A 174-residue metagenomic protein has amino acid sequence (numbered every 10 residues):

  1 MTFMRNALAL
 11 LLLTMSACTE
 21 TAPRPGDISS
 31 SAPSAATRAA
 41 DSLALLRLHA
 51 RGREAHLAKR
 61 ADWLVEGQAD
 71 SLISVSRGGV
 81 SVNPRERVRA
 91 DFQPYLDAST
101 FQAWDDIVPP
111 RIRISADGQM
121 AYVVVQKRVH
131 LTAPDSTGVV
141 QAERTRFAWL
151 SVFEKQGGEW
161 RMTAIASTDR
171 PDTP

Functional and structural regions predicted by a protein language model:
M1-L8: Bacterial N-terminal signal peptides that target proteins for export
L11-C18: Hydrophobic h-region of N-terminal signal peptides that target proteins for export in Gram-negative bacteria
C18-G67, Q119, T173-P174: Short, low-complexity N-terminal intrinsically disordered segments enriched in polar/charged residues
T19-G26, R144-T173: Short beta-strand edge/turn micro-motifs at domain boundaries
A39, L43-L46, A61-A116, Q141-E143: A solvent-exposed, acidic/Ser-Thr-rich amphipathic alpha-helical stretch
G52, V88, F92, D106-R113 (+2 more regions): Hydrophobic/aromatic beta-strand elements that line small-molecule binding cavities or substrate pockets in beta-rich
I112-A121, F153-E159: A short, structured loop/turn motif at beta-sheet edges
G118-L131, F147: A short hydrophobic beta-strand element
